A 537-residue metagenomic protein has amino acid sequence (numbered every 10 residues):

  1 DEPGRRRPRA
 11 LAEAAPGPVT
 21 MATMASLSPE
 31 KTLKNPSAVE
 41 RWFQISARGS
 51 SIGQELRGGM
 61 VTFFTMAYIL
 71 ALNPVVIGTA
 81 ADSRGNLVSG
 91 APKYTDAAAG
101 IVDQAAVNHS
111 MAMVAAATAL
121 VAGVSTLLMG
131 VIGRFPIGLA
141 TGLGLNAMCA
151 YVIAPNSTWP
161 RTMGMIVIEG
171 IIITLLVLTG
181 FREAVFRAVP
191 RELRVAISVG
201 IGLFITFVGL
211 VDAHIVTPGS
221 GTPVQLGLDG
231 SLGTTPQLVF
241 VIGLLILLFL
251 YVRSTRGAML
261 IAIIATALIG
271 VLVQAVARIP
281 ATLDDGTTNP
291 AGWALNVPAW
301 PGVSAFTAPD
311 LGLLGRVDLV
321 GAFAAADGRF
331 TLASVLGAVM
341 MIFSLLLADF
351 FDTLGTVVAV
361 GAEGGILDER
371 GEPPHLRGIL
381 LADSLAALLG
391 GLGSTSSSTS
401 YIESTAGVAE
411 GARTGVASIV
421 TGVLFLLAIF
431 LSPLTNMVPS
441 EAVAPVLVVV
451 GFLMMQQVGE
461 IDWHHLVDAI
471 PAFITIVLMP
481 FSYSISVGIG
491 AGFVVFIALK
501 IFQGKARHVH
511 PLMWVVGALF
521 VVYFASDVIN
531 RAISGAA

Functional and structural regions predicted by a protein language model:
D1-T23: Short, Lys/Arg-enriched N-terminal segments with co-localized hydrophobic residues within the first ~10-30 amino acids
A22-A112, L226-D229, I263, A267-R377 (+1 more regions): Helix-loop-helix hairpins and the membrane-proximal interhelical loops of multi-pass alpha-helical transport proteins
P36-I69, Y94-I101, V121-A122, T126 (+3 more regions): Helix-loop-helix junctions within the multi-pass membrane cores of secondary transporters/permeases
R48-G59, D103, V107-A115, A119 (+20 more regions): Hydrophobic, aromatic-rich alpha-helical transmembrane segments and their membrane-interface anchor motifs
L56, L72, V76, V185 (+4 more regions): Residue-level signature of catalytic and energy-coupling elements of molecular machines, predominantly ATP/GTP-dependent
P155-L272, I419-A537: Membrane-embedded alpha-helical modules
S254, L346-D349, T353, L380-L381 (+3 more regions): Hydrophobic transmembrane-helix microenvironments that flank and shape a buried ionizable site
